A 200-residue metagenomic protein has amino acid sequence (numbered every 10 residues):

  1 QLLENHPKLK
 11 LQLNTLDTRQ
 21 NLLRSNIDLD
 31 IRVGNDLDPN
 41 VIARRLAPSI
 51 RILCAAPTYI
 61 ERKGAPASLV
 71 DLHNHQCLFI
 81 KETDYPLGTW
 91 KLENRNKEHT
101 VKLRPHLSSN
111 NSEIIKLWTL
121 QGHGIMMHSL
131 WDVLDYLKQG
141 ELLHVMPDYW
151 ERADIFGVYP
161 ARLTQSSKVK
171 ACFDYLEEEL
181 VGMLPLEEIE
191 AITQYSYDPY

Functional and structural regions predicted by a protein language model:
Q1-P39, A191-Y195: Central regulatory/effector-binding core of bacterial HTH transcription factors
L11-T15, V101-N111: Short beta-strand-to-loop elements that line the ligand-binding cleft of bilobed periplasmic-binding protein-like
L22, L72, L117-G122, L137: Hydrophobic residues within well-ordered alpha-helices
L29-R32, G124-H128, H144: Paired acidic/hydrophobic, glycine-rich loop segments that form the ligand-binding mouth/hinge of periplasmic-binding
N40-I50, A55-I80, R95: Flexible hinge/capping segments at coil-to-helix
A43-L46, Q139-E151: Short beta-strand->loop
G88-K102, Y136: Ligand-binding cleft/hinge of the Venus flytrap
L130-Q139, Y149-Y200: C-terminal effector-binding regulatory domain of bacterial HTH transcription factors
